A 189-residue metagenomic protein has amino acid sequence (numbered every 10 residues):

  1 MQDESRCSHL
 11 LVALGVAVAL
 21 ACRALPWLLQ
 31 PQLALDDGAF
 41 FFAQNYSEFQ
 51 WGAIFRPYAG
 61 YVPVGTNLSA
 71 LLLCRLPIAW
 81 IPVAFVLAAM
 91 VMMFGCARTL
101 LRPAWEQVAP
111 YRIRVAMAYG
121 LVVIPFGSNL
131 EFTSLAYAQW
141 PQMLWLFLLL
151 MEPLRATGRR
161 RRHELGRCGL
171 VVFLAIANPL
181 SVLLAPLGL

Functional and structural regions predicted by a protein language model:
M1-R6, P153-G166, L189: Membrane-interface junctions at the ends of membrane-embedded or membrane-associated helices
R6-L33: Transmembrane signal-anchor helices characteristic of membrane glycosylation enzymes that use polyprenol
P26, L73, T99-W105, V123-S134: Juxtamembrane "helix-exit" motif on the non-cytosolic side of transmembrane helices
P26-A34, S47-R75, A79-A89: Membrane-proximal lumenal/periplasmic loop motifs of glycosylation machinery
L87-P110: Transmembrane-helix motifs of polytopic, lipid-linked glycan transferases
M92, A109-R155, I176-A177: Membrane-interface micro-motifs in multi-pass membrane enzymes
H163-L187: Membrane-interface alpha helices of multi-pass inner-membrane proteins
